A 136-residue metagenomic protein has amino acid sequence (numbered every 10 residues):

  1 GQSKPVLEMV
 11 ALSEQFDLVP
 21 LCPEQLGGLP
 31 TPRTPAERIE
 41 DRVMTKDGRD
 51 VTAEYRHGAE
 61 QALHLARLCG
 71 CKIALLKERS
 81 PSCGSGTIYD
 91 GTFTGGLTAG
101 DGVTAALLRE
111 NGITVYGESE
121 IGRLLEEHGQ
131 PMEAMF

Functional and structural regions predicted by a protein language model:
G1-Q2, Y89, E120, G129: Catalytic phosphate/metal-binding cores of nucleic-acid and nucleotide-processing enzymes, i.e., regions that mediate
Q2-K46: Short, surface-exposed acidic-centric catalytic microdomains
G48-A66: Glycine-rich anion/phosphate-binding loops
K72: Short acidic/polar active-site loop segments enriched in Thr and Asp
K77-S80, E120: Short, well-ordered beta-to-alpha junction loops that form the rim of enzyme active sites and present histidine/acidic
C83-A105: Short Gly/Thr/Asp-enriched flexible loops that form oxyanion-binding sites at enzyme active sites
A99-G122: Short, flexible loop segments at boundaries between secondary-structure elements
T114, I121-F136: Basic, glycine-rich
